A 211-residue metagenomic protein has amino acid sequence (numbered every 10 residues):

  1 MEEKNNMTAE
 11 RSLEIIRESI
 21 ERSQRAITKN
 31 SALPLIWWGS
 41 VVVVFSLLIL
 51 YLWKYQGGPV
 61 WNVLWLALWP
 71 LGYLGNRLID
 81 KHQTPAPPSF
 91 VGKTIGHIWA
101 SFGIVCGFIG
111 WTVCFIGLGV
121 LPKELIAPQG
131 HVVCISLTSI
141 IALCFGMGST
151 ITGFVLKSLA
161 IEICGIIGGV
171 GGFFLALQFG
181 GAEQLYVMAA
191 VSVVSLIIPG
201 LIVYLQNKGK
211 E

Functional and structural regions predicted by a protein language model:
M1-A32: N-terminal juxtamembrane cytosolic/stromal segments of multi-pass membrane proteins
N5-R17, W38-W53, G75-D80, H131-A142 (+1 more regions): Hydrophobic alpha-helical transmembrane segments
R22, L74-F90, M147-F154, G200-Y204: C-terminal ends of transmembrane helices
I27-L118: Selected alpha-helical membrane-embedding segments in polytopic membrane proteins
V42-I49, W69-Y73, C106, G110 (+3 more regions): Helical transmembrane-bundle signal
L50-P59, F115-V132, Q178-Q184: Helix-coil boundary and interhelical linker segments in multi-pass alpha-helical membrane proteins
G103-G165: Membrane-proximal helix-loop-helix units in multi-pass membrane proteins
G148-E211: Terminal transmembrane helical module of multi-pass membrane proteins
